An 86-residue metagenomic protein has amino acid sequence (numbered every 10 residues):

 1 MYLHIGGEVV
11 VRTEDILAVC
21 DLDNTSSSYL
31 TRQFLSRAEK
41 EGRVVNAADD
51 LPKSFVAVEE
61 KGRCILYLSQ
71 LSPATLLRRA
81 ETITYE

Functional and structural regions predicted by a protein language model:
M1-E86: Eukaryotic intrinsically disordered, low-complexity regulatory linkers and tails enriched in Ser/Thr/Pro
